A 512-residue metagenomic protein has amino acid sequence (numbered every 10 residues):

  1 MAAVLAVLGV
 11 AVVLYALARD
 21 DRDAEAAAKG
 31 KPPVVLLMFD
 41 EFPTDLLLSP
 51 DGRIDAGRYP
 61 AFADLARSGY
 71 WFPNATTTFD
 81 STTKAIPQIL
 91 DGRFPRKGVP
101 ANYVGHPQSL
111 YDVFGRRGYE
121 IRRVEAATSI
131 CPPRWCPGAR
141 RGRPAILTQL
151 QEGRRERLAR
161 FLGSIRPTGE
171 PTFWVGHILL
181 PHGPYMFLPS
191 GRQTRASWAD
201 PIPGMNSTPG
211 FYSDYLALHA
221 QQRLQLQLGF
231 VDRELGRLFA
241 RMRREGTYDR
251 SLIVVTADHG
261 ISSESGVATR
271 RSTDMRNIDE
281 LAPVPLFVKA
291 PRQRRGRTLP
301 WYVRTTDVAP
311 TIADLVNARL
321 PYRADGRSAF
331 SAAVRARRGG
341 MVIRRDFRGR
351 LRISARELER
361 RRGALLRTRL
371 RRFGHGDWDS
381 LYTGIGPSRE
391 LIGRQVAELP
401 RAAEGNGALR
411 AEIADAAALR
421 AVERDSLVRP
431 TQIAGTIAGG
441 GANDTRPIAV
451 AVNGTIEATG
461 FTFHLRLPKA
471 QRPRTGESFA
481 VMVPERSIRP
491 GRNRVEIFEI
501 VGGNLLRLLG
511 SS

Functional and structural regions predicted by a protein language model:
M1-G454, T459-S512: Catalytic domains that recognize anionic headgroups
